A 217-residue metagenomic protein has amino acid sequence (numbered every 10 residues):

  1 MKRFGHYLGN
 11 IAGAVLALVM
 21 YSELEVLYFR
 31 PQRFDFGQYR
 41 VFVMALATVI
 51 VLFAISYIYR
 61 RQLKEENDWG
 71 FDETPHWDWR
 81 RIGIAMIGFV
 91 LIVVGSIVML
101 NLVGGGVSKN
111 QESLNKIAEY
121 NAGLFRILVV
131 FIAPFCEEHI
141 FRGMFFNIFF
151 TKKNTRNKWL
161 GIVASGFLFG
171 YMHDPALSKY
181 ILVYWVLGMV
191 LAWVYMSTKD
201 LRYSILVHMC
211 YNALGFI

Functional and structural regions predicted by a protein language model:
R3-I11, G37-F42, T74-I82, E119 (+5 more regions): Hydrophobic, aromatic-rich alpha-helical transmembrane segments and their membrane-interface anchor motifs
R3-Q62, Q111-E112: Alpha-helical transmembrane segments in multi-pass membrane proteins
Y7, I11-V19, A45-V49, F53 (+8 more regions): Alpha-helical transmembrane spans of integral membrane proteins, capturing the lipid-embedded, hydrophobic core of TM
A17-Y28, A54-I55, Y59, I92-V103 (+6 more regions): Alpha-helical membrane-inserting segments
V26, R30-P31, R60-E65, N101-K109 (+2 more regions): Transmembrane helix-loop junctions in multipass membrane proteins, especially transporters and channels
R33-G37, E66-A133: Juxtamembrane helix-loop-helix connectors linking adjacent transmembrane helices in multi-pass membrane enzymes
A54-T74, Y203: Cytoplasmic juxtamembrane interface segments
L91, A122-I217: Transmembrane helix-loop-helix hairpins at the membrane interface of multi-pass integral membrane proteins
